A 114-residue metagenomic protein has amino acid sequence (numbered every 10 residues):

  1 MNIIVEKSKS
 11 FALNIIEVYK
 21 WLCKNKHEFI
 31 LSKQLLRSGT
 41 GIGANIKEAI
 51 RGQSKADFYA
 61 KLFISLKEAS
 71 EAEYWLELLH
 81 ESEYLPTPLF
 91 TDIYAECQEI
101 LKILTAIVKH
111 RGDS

Functional and structural regions predicted by a protein language model:
M1-A44, E48-S114: Short, C-terminally biased terminal segments at protein or domain edges
